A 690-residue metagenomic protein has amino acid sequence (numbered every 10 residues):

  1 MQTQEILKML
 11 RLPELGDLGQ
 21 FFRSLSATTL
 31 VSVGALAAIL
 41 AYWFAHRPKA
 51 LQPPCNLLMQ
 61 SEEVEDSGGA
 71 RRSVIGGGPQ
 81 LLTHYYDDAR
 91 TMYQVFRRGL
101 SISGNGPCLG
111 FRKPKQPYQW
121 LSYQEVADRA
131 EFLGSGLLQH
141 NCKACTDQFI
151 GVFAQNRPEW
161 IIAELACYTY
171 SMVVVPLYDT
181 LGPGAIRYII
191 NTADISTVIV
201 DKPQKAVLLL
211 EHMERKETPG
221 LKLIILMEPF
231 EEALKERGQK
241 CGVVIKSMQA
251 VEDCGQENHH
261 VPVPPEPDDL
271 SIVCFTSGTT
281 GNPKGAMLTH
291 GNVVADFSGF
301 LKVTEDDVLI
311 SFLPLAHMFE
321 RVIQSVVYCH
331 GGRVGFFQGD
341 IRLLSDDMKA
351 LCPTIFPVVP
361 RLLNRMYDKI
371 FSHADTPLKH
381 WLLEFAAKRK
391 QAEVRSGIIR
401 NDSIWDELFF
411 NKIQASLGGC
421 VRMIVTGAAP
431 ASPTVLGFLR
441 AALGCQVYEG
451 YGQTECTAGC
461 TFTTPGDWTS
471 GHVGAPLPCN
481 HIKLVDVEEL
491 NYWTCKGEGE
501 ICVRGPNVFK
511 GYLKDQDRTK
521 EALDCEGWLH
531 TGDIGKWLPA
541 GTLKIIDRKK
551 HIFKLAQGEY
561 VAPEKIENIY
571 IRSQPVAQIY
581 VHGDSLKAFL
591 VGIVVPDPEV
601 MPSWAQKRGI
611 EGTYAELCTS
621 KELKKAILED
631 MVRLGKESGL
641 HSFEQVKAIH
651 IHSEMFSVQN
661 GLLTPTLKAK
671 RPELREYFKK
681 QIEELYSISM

Functional and structural regions predicted by a protein language model:
Q2-G69, T169-D253, A626-V632: Structural core segment of the AMP-binding/adenylate-forming
R47-P48, V243-Q249, T354-P357, M366-T469: Gly/Ser/Thr-rich phosphate-binding loop
H84-D88, N105, L109-L165, G182-R187 (+1 more regions): Conserved AMP-binding/adenylate-forming core of the ANL superfamily
G104-P107, G242-K246, A250-F275, N282 (+1 more regions): Conserved pre-ATP/AMP-binding loop-to-beta segment of ANL
S122-Q124, S271-F297: Conserved AMP-binding A3 loop
L181-E214, D296-I310, D340-I355, S416: Conserved ATP-dependent adenylate/AMP-binding module captured primarily in the ANL superfamily
V487-K496, E500-L555: Conserved ATP-binding/catalytic segment of the ANL
Q578-Y580, L628-M690: Conserved C-terminal "lid"/linker of ANL adenylate-forming enzymes
